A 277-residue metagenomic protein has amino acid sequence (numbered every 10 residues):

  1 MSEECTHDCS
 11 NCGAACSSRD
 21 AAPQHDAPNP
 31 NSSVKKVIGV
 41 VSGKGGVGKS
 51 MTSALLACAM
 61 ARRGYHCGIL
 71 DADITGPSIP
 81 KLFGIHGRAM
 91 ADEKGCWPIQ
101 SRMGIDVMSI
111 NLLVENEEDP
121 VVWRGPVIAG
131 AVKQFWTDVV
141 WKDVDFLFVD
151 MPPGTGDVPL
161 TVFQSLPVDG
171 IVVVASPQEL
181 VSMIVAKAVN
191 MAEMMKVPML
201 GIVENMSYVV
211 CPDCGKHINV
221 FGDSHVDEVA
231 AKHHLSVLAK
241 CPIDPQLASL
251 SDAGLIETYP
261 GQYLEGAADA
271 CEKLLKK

Functional and structural regions predicted by a protein language model:
M1-H25, V189-K277: C-terminal lobe/tail of nucleotide-utilizing enzymes
N31, K36-I74, V189: Walker A/P-loop phosphate-binding motif and the immediately C-terminal alpha-helix
V34, G45, D71, I79 (+7 more regions): Residue-level signature of catalytic and energy-coupling elements of molecular machines, predominantly ATP/GTP-dependent
K49-A54, P77-P80, M151-P159, V181-I184: Short glycine/serine/threonine-rich phosphate/pyrophosphate-binding segments that cradle anionic phosphate groups
H66-C67, A72-E117, V122, A129: Phosphate-binding loop that captures ATP/GTP phosphates
M108, M151, Q164, L200 (+1 more regions): Glycine-rich phosphate-binding loops of nucleotide-dependent enzymes
V114-V162: Phosphate-binding/switch loop-helix module in NTP-utilizing enzymes
K142-V149, T155-G156, P167-A188: Conserved Switch II/interswitch segment of TRAFAC-class P-loop GTPases
